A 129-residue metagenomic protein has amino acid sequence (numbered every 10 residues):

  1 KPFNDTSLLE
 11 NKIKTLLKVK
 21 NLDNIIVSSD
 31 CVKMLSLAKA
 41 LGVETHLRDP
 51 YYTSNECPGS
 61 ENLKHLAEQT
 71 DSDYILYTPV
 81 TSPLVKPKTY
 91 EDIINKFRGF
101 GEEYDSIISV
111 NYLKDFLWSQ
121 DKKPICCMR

Functional and structural regions predicted by a protein language model:
K1-S28: N-terminal glycine-rich phosphate-binding loop and ensuing alpha1 helix
N4, D49, V110: Residues at the C-termini of beta-strands that transition into short coil/loop
S7, P79-P83: Proline-centered helix-kink/hinge sites
L17, L35-K39, R98: Class I S-adenosyl-L-methionine
L22, S72, G101-D105: Short, high-confidence coil segments that cap the C-terminus of an alpha-helix and link into the following beta-strand
I26, V32-L76, L84-D92: Short phosphate-binding loop-to-helix
V27, Y77, S106-I108: Structural beta-sheet core signal
P83-R129: Conserved core of the sugar-phosphate nucleotidyltransferase
